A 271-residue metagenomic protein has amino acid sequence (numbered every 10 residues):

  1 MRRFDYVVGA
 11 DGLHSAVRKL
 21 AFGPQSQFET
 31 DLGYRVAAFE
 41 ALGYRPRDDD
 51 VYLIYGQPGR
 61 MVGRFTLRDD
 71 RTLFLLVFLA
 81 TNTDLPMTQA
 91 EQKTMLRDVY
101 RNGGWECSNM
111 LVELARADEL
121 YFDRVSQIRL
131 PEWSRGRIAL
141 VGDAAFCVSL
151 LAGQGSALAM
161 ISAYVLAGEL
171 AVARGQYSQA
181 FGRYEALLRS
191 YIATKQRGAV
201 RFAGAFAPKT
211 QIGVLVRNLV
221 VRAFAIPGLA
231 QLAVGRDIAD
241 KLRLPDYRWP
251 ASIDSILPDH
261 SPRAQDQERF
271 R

Functional and structural regions predicted by a protein language model:
M1-N109, E113-A117: Conserved FAD-binding catalytic core of PHBH/FMO-like flavoproteins
V8-G9, L13, A37, A115-F206 (+1 more regions): Conserved mid-domain beta->alpha element of the FAD-binding
S15, R35, T94, I161-Y164 (+2 more regions): A structural signal for well-ordered alpha-helical segments within the folded catalytic domains of diverse enzymes
F22-Q25, L42, L79, A171 (+5 more regions): A generic structural signal for secondary-structure junctions that act as hinges or helix/strand caps at the edges
K93, Y177-F181, G213: Short, structured helix-loop boundary elements
R197, R201-P250, D254: Alpha-helical membrane-targeting segments
H260-R263: Intrinsically disordered, low-complexity polar regions and short flexible loop motifs
Q265-R271: Long, low-complexity, intrinsically disordered segments
